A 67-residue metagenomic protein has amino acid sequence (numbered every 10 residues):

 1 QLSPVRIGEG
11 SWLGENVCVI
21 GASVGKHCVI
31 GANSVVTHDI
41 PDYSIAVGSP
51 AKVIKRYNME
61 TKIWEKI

Functional and structural regions predicted by a protein language model:
L2-S3, G8-E9, G14-E15, V19-G21 (+5 more regions): Left-handed beta-helix
S49-I67: Terminal amphipathic alpha-helical/low-complexity segments used for targeting or macromolecular assembly
